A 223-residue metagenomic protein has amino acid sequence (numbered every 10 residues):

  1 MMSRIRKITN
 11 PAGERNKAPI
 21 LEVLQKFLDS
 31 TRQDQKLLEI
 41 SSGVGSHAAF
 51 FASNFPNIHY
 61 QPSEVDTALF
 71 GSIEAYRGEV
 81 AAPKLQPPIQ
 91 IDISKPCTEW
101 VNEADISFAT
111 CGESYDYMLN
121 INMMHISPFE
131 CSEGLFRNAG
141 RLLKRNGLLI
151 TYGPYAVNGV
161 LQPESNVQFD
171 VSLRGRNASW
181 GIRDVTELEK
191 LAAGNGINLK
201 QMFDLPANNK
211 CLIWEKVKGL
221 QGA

Functional and structural regions predicted by a protein language model:
M2-D34: Class I SAM-dependent methyltransferase Rossmann-like catalytic core, especially the SAM/SAH-binding loop
L38, G45-E103: Class I SAM-dependent methyltransferase SAM/SAH-binding core
L119: A conserved beta-strand element that flanks and buttresses the S-adenosyl-L-methionine
M123: Hydrophobic adenine-recognition pocket in adenosine-nucleotide-binding enzymes
I126-A139: A short, conserved alpha-helix within the catalytic core of class I
N146-N158: Conserved beta-strand signature within the Rossmann-like core of class I S-adenosyl-L-methionine
Q162-T186: Conserved Class I S-adenosyl-L-methionine
I197-A223: Core SAM-dependent methyltransferase catalytic element
